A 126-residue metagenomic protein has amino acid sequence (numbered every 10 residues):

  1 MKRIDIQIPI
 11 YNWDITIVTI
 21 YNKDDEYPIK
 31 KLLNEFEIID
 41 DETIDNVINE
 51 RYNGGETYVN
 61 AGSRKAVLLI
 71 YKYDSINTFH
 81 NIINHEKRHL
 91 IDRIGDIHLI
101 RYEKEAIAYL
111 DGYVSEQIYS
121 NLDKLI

Functional and structural regions predicted by a protein language model:
M1-V47: Non-catalytic terminal regions of proteins
I10, I20, R51, T57 (+3 more regions): Intrinsically disordered, low-complexity N-terminal regions enriched in serine/proline/glycine with scattered basic
N34-N77, R93: Active-site scaffold of zinc-dependent metalloenzymes
N77-T78, E103: Short, surface-exposed coil-to-beta transition loops
N81-R93: Active-site recognition of the HExxH zinc-binding catalytic motif
R93-L99: Short helix/strand-bridging catalytic loops that position acidic/His residues to coordinate divalent metals and engage
R101-I126: Post-HExxH zinc-binding segment in Zn-dependent metallohydrolases
